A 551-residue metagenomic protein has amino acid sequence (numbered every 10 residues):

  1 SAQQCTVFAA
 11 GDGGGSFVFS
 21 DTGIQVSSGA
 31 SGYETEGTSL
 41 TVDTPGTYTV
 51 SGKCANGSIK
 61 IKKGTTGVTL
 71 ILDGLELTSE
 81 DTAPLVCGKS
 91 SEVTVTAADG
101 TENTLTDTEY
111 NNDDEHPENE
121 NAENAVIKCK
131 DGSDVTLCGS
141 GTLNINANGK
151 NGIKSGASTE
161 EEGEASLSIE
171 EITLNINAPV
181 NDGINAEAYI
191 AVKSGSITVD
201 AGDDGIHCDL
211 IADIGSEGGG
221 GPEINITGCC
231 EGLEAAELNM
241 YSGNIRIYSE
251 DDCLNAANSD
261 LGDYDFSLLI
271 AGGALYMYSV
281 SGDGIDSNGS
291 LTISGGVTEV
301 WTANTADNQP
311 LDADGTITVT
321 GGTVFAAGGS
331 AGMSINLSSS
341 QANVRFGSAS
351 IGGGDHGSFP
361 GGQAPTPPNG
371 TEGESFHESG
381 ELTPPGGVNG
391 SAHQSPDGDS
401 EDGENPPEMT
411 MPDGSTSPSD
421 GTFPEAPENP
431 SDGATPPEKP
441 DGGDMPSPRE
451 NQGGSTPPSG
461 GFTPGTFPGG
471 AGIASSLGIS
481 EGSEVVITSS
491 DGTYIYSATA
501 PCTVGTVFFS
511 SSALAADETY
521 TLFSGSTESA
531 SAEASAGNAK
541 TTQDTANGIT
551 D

Functional and structural regions predicted by a protein language model:
S1-D551: A composition-driven surface/loop motif
